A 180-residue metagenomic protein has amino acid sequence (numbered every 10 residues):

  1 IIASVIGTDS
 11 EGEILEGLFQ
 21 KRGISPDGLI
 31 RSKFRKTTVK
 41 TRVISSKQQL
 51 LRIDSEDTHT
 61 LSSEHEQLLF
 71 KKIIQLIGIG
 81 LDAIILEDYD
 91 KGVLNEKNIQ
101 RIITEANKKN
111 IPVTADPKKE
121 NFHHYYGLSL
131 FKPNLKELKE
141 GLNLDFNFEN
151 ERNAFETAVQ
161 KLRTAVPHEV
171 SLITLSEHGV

Functional and structural regions predicted by a protein language model:
I1-L86: Conserved N-terminal subdomain of the carbohydrate kinase-like
G92-V180: Conserved phosphate/ATP/ADP-binding segment of small-molecule kinases
